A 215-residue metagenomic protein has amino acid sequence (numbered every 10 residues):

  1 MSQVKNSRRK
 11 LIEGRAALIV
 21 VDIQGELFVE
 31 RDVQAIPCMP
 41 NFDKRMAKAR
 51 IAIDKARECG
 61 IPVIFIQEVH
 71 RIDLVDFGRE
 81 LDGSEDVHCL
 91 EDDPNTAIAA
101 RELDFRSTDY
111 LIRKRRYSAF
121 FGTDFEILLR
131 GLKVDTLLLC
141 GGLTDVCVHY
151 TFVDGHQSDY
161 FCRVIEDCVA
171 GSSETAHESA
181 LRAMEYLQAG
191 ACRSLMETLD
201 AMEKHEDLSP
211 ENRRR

Functional and structural regions predicted by a protein language model:
M1-A17, D54, E58-C59, D82-R215: Active-site-adjacent betaalpha module
G14, D32-A56, G60-E68: A short alpha/beta connector and helix-capping loop motif
A17-I23: N-terminal nucleotide-binding beta1-loop-alpha1 segment
Q24-E30: Short acidic, Gly/Ser-rich segments with clustered Asp/Glu that frequently serve as metal-coordination loops in enzyme
E26, R71-I72, G171: Active-site loop signature of alpha/beta-hydrolase-fold enzymes
E30-P37, D76-E80: Surface-exposed, active-site-proximal loop segments in enzymatic domains
V63, Q67-D86: Early exported N-terminus immediately downstream of N-terminal targeting peptides
